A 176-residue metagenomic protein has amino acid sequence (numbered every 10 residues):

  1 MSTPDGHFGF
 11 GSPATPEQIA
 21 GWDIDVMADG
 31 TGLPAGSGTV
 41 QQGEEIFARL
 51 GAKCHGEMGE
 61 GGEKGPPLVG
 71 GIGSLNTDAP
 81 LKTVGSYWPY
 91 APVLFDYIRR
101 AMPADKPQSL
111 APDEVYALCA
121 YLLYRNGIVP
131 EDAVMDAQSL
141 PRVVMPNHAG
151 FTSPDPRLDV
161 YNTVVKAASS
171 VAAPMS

Functional and structural regions predicted by a protein language model:
M1-H7, S176: Basic/polar N-terminal segments that are highly enriched at the extreme N-terminus, encompassing both cleavable
H7-A48, G62, P103-P107: Electrostatic cytochrome c docking/interface patches
Q18, T39, Y90, L94 (+1 more regions): Stable alpha-helical elements in mature extracytoplasmic
G43, F47-M58, L118-L122: The canonical Cys-X-X-Cys-His
E44, E60-D96, A137: Gly/Gly-Pro-rich "capping" loops immediately C-terminal to redox-active cysteine motifs in periplasmic/lumenal
K53, S74, R100, A104 (+1 more regions): Amphipathic alpha-helical interaction surfaces
K82-G85, D105-S109: Active-site rim elements
P107-S176: Flexible coil segments in periplasmic/lumen-exposed cytochrome c-class electron-transfer proteins
